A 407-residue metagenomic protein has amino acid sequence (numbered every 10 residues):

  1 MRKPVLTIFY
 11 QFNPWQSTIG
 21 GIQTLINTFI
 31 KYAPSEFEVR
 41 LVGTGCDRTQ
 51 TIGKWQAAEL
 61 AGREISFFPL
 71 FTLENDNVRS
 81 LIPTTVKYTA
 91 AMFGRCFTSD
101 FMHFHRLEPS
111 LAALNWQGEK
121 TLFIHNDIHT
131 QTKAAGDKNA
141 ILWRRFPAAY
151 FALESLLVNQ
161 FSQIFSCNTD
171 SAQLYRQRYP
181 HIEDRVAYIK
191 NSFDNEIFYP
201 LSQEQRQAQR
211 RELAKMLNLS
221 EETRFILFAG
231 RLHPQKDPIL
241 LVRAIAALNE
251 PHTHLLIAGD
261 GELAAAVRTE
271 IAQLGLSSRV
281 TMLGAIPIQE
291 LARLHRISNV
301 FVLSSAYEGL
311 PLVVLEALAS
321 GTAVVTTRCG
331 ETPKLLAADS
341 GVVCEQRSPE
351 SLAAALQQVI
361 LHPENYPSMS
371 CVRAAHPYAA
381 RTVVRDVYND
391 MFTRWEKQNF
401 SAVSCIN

Functional and structural regions predicted by a protein language model:
G21-N27, R224-A247, E262-R268, E350: A conserved mid-protein helix/loop that constitutes part of the nucleotide-sugar donor-binding site
F101-H103, L114-G136, W143-R144, F165 (+1 more regions): Active-site proximal beta-strand in glycosyltransferases
R144-I164: Membrane-proximal helix-turn-helix segments that form the acceptor-binding/catalytic region of lipid-linked
D170, S192: Carbohydrate-associated surface elements
A285-I286, R293-S298: Short alpha-helical donor nucleotide-sugar binding micro-motif in glycosyltransferases
A306: Aromatic "clamp/platform" in nucleotide-sugar-dependent glycosyltransferases that forms part of the donor/acceptor
A323-T326: Short hydrophobic beta-strand element within catalytic cores of glycosyltransferases and related nucleotide-activated
A338, V342-P349, Q358-P363: Conserved acidic donor-binding segment of nucleotide-sugar-dependent glycosyltransferases
